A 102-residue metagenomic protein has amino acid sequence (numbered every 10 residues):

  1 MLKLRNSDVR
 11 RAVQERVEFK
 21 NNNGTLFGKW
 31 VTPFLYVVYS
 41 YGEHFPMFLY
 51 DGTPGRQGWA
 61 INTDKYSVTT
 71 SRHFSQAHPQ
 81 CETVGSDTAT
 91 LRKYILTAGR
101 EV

Functional and structural regions predicted by a protein language model:
M1-V102: Terminal leader/tail segments of proteins
